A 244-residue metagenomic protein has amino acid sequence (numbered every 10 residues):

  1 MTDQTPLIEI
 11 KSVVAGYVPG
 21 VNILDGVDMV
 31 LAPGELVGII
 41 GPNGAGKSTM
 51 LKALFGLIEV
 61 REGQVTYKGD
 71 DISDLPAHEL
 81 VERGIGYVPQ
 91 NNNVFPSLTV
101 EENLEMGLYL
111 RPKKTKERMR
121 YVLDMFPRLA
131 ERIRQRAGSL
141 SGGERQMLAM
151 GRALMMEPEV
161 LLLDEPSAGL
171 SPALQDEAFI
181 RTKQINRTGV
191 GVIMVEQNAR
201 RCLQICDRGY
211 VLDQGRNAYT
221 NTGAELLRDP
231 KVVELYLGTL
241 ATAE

Functional and structural regions predicted by a protein language model:
T2-E244: Glycine-rich phosphate-binding loops of nucleotide-dependent enzymes
